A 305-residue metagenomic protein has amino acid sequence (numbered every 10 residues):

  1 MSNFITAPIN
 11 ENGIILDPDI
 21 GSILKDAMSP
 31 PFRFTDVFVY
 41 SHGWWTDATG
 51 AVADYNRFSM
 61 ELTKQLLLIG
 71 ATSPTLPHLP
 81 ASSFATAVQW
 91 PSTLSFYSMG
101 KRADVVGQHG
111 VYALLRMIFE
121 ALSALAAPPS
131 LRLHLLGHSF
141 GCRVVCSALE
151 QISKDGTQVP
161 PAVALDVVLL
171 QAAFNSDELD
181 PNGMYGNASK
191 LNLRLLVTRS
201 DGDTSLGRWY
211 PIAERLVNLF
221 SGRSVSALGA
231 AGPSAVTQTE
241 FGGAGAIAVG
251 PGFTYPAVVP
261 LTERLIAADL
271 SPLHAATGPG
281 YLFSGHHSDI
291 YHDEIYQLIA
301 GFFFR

Functional and structural regions predicted by a protein language model:
M1-F32, T49, L67, A71-T75: Long, contiguous juxta-domain segments that are non-catalytic but functionally important
M1-P18, W44-W45, A53-N56, H78-P80 (+3 more regions): Lipolytic serine-hydrolase domain surface
K25, S29, M60-T63, R116 (+2 more regions): Surface-exposed alpha-helical segments enriched in charged/polar residues
S29-L94: Short, surface-exposed "cap/lid" segments of acyl-processing enzymes
Y40-S41, L136, T198: Short hydrophobic segments within beta-strands
L136-G141, V145: Gly/Ala-rich beta-loop-alpha elbow adjacent to hydrolase catalytic centers
